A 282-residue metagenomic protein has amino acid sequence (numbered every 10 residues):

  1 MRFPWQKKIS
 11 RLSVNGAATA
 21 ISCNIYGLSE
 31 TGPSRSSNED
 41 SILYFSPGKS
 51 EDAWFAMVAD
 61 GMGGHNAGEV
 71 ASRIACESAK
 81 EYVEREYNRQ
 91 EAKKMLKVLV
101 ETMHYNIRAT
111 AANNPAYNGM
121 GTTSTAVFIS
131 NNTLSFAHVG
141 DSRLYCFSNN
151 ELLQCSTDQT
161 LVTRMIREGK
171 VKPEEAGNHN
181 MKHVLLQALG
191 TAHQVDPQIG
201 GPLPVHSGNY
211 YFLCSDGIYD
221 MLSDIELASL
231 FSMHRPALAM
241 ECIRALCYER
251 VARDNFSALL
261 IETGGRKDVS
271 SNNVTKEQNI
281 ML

Functional and structural regions predicted by a protein language model:
M1-L282: PP2C/PPM-type serine/threonine phosphatase catalytic domain
